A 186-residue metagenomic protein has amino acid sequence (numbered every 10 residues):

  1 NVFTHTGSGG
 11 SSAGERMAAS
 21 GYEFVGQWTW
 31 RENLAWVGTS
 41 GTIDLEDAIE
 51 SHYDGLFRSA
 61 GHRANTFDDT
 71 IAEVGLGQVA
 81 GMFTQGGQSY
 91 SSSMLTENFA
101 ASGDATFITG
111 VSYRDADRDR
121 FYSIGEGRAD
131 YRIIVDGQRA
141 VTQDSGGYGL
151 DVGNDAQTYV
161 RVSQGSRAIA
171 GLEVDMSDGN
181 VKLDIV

Functional and structural regions predicted by a protein language model:
V2-A101: A well-ordered secondary-structure block
F67, G103, V141-Q143, D151-D155 (+1 more regions): Surface-exposed coil/turn segments at beta-strand junctions on protein surfaces, enriched
N98-G103, L183-V186: Conserved "repeat-terminator" motif of extracellular CCP/Sushi domains
I108, A129-Y131, T158: Short beta-strand/loop motifs in extracellular/secreted proteins, especially within beta-sandwich accessory domains
I108-R114: A short, amphipathic beta-strand motif
A116-D151: Short, acidic Ser/Thr/Gly-rich low-complexity loop/linker segments typical of extracellular and cell-surface proteins
D155-R167: A short, solvent-exposed beta-strand micro-motif common in secreted/extracellular proteins
A170-V186: Extracellular beta-sheet/turn segments enriched in Thr/Pro/Gly and aliphatic residues
